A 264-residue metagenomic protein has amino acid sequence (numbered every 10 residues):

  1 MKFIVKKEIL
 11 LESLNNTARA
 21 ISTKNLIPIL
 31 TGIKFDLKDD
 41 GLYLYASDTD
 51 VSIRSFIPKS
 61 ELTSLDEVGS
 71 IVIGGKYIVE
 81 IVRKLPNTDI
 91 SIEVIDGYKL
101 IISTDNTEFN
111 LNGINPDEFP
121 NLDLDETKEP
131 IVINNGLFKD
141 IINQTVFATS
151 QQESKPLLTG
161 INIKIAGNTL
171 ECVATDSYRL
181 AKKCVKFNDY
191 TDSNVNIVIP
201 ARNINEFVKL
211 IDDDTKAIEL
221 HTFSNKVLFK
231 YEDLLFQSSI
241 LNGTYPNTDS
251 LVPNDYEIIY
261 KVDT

Functional and structural regions predicted by a protein language model:
M1-T264: Structural preference for solvent-exposed beta-strand-turn elements and adjacent flexible terminal/loop segments within
